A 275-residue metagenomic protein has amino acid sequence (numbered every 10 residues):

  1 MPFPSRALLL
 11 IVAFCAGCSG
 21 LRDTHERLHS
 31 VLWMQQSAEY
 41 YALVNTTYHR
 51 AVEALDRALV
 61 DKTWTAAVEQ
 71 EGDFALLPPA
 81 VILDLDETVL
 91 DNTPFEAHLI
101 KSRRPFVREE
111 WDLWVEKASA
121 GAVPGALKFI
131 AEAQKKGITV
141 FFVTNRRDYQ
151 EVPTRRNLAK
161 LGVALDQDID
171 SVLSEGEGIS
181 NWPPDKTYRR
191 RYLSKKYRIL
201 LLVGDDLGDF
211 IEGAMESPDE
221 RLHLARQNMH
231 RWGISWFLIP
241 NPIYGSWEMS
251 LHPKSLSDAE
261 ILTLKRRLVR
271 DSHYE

Functional and structural regions predicted by a protein language model:
M1-R6: Positively charged n-region of N-terminal signal peptides that target proteins for export
A7-A16: Bacterial N-terminal signal peptides
C18-L83, P253-Y274: Non-catalytic pre-domain segments flanking phosphatase-related domains
L21, E151-E275: C-terminal cap/substrate-recognition subdomain and adjoining C-terminal extension of metal-dependent phosphatase-like
L59-E71, V140-N145, Q167-D170: Surface-exposed patches in mature extracellular/periplasmic domains of secreted proteins
D73-L99: Active-site-adjacent structural elements in enzyme catalytic domains
A97-K117: A solvent-exposed, charged loop/short amphipathic helix patch at secondary-structure junctions
D112-F141, D148-Y149: Short, acidic loop-to-helix structural element flanking the phosphoryl-transfer center in phosphate-processing enzymes
